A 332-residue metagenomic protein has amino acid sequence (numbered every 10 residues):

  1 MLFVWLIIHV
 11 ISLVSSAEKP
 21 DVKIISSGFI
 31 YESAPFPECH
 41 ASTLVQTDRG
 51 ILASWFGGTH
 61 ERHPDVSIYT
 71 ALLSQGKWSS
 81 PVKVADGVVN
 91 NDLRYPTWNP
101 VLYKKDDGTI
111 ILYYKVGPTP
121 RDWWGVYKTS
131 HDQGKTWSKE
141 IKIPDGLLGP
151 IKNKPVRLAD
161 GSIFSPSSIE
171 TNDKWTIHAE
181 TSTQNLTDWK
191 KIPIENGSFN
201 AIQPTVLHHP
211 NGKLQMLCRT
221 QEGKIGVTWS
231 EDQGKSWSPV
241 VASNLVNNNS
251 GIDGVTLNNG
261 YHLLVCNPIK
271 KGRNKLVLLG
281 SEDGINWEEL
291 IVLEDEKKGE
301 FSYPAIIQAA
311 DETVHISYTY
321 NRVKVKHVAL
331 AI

Functional and structural regions predicted by a protein language model:
L2-S12: Bacterial N-terminal signal peptides
L13-I332: Asp-box/BNR beta-propeller blade signature and adjacent active/binding-site loops in extracellular glycan-interacting
